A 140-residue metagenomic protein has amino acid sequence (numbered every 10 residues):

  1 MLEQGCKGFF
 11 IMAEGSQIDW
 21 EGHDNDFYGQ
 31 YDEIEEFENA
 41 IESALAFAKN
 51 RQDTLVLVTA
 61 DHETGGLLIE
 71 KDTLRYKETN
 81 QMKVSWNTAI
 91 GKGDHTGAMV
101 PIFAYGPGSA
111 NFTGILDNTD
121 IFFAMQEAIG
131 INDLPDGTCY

Functional and structural regions predicted by a protein language model:
M1-Y140: A post-motif C-terminal structural segment
